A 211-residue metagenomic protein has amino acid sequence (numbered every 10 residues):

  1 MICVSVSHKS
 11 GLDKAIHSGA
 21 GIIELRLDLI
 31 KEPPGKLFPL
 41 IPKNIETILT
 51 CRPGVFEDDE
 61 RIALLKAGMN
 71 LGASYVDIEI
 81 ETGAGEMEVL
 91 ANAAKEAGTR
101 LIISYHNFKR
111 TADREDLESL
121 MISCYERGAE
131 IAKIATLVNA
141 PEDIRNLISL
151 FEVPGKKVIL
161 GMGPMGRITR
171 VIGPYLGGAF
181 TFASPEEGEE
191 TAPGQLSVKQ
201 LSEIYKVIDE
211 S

Functional and structural regions predicted by a protein language model:
V4-S18, E57-G68, D113-S123: Short, acidic/polar
S5-S7, I22-E32, T50-E57, A73-A84 (+3 more regions): Catalytic beta/alpha-barrel core
D13-G19, E32-I45, K66-L71, E88-G98 (+2 more regions): Acidic (Asp/Glu)-rich catalytic clusters
I16, L65, V76, V158-L160 (+1 more regions): Generic detector of intrinsically disordered, low-complexity, polar/charged segments
P33-P34, P39-P42, P53, P141 (+1 more regions): Proline-rich intrinsically disordered, low-complexity coils
G83-S211: Catalytic alpha/beta core domains of metabolic enzymes, predominantly
